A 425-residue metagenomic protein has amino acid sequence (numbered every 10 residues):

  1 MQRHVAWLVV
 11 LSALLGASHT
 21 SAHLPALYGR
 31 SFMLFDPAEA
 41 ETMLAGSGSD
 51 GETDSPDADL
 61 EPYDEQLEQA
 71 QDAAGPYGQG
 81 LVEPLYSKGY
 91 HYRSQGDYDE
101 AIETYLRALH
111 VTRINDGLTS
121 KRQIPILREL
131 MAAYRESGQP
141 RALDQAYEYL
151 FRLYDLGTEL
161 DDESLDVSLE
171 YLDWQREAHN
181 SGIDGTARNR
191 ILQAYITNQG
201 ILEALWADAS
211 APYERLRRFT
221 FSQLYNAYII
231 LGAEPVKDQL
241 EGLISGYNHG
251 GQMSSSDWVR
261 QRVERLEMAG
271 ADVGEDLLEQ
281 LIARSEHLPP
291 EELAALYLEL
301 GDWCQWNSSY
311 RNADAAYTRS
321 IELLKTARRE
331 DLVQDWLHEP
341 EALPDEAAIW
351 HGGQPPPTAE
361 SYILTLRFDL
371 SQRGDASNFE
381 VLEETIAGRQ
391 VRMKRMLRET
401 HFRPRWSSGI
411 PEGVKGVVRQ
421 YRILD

Functional and structural regions predicted by a protein language model:
A17-S18: N-terminal signal peptide c-region/cleavage motif recognized by signal peptidases
A22-Q95: N-terminal leader/linker segments that initiate helical-solenoid repeat arrays
P25-A26, S31, D36, A40 (+5 more regions): Charge-biased low-complexity segments
L85, Y92, L127, Y134 (+5 more regions): Residue at a conserved register position within TPR or TPR-like alpha-solenoid repeats
Y86, R128, L169, F221-S222 (+1 more regions): TPR/TPR-like alpha-solenoid signature
Q95, S137, A178, G182-G185 (+2 more regions): Structural motif corresponding to the intra-repeat A-B loop/turn of tetratricopeptide repeats
